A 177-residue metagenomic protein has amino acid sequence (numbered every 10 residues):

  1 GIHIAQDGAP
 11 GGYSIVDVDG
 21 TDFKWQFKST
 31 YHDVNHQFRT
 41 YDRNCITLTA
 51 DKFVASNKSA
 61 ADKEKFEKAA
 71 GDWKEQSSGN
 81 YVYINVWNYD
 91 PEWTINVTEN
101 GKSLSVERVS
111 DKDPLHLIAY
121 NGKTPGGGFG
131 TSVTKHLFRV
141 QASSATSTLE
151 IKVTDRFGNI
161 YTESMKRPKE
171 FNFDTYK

Functional and structural regions predicted by a protein language model:
G1-T47: Conserved beta-sheet core of the metallophosphoesterase superfamily
P10, V54-K58: A short glycine-threonine-serine/GTX helix/turn-capping micro-motif
F38-T40, F53, A69: A structural signal for beta-rich interaction modules in eukaryotic proteins
I46-T49, N57-W87, P91-K177: Long, low-complexity serine/threonine/glycine- and acidic-rich segments characteristic of extracellular
